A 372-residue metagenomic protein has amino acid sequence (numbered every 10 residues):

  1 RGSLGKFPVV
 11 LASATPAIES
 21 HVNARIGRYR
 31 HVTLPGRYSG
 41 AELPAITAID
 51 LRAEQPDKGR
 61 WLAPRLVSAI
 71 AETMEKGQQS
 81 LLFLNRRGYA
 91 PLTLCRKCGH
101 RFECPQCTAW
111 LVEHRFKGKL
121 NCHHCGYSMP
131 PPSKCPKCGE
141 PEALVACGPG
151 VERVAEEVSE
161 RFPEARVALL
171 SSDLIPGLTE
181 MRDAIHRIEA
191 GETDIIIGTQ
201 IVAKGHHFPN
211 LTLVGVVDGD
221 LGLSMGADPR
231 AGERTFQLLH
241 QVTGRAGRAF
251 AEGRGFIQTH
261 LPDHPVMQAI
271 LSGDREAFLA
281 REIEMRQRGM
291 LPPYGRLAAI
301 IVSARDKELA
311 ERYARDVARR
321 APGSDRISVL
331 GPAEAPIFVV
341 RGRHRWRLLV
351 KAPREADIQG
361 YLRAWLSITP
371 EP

Functional and structural regions predicted by a protein language model:
R1-E311, R315-G323, I327, P336-F338 (+2 more regions): Inter-lobe coupling/hinge segments of SF2-like helicase ATPases
R326-G331, I368-P372: Conserved short beta-strand edge segments in small beta-sheet-based binding/regulatory domains
R343: Juxtacatalytic substrate-recognition/specificity segment
E355, R363-P372: Generic C-terminus detector
